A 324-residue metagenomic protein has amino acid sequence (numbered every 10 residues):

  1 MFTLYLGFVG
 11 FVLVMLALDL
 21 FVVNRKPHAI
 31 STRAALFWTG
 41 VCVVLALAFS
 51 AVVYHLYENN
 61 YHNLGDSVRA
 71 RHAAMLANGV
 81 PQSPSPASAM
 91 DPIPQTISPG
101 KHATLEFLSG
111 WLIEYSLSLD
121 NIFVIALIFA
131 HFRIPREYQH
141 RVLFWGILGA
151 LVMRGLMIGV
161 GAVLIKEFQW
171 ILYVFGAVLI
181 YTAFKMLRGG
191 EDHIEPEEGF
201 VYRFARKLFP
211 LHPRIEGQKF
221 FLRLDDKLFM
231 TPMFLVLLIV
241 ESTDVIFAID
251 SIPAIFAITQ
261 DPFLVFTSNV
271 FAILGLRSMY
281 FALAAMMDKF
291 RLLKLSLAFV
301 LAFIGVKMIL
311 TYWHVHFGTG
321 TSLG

Functional and structural regions predicted by a protein language model:
M1-G324: Multi-pass alpha-helical transmembrane bundle typical of ion/small-solute transporters and intramembrane aspartyl
